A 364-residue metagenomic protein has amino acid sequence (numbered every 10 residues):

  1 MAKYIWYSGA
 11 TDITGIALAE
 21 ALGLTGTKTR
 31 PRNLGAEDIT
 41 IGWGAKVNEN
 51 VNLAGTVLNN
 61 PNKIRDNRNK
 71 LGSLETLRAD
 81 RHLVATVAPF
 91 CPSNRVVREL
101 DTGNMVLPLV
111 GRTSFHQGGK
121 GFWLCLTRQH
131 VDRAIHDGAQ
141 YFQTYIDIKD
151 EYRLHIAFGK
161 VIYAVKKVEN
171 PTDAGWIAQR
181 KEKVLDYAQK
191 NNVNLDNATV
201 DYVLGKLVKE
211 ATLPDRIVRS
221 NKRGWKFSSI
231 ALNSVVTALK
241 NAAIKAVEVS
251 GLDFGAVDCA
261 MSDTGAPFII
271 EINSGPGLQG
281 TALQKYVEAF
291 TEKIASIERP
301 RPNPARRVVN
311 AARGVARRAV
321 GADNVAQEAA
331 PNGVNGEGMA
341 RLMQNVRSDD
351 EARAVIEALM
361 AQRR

Functional and structural regions predicted by a protein language model:
A2-T102: Conserved N-proximal alpha/beta basic substrate-recognition cap immediately N-terminal to, or forming the N-lobe
L100-G111: Acidic/histidine-enriched active-site and ligand-binding environments that engage anionic O-linkages
L109, I162-Y163, F268-E271: Protein kinase-like catalytic core scaffold
V110-W123: Conserved anion/nucleotide-ligand pocket segment
S114, Y145-I146, H155, D258-A260 (+1 more regions): Anionic group-transfer/hydrolysis microenvironments
F122-A238: Phosphate-binding site of ATP-dependent enzymes
S220-S234, V247-F254, M261-R364: C-terminal active-site "lid" helix and adjoining low-complexity regulatory extension at the edge of ATP-using catalytic
